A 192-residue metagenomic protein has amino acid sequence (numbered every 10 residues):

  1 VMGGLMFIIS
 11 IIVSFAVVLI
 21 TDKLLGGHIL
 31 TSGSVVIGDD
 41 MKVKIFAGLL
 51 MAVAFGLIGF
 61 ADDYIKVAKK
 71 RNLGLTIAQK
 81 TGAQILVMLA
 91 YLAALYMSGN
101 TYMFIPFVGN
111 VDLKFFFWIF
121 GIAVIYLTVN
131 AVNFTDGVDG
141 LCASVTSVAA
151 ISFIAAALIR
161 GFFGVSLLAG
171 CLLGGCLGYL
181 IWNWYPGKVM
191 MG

Functional and structural regions predicted by a protein language model:
V1-G192: "…together with the soluble PPM/PP2C metallo-phosphatase catalytic core" -> "…together with the soluble PPM/PP2C
